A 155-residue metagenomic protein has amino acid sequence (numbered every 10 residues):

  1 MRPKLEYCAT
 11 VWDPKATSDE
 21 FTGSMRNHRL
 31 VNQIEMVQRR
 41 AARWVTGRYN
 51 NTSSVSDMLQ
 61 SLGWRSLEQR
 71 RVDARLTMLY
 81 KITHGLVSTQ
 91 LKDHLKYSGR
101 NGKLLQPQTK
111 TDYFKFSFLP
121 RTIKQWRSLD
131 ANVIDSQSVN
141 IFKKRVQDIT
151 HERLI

Functional and structural regions predicted by a protein language model:
M1-I155: Hydrophobic/basic alpha-helical segments
